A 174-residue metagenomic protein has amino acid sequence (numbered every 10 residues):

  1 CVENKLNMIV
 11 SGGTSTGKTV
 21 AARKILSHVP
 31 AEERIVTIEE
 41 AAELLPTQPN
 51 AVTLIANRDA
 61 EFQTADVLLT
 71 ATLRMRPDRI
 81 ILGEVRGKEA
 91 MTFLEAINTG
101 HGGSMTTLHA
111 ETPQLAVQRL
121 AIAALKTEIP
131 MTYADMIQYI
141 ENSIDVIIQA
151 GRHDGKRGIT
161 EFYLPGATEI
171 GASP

Functional and structural regions predicted by a protein language model:
C1-T14, K24-N142, Q149-H153: Switch/coupling sub-region of P-loop NTPases
K18: Conserved lysine of the Walker
Q138-P174: Conserved P-loop NTPase
